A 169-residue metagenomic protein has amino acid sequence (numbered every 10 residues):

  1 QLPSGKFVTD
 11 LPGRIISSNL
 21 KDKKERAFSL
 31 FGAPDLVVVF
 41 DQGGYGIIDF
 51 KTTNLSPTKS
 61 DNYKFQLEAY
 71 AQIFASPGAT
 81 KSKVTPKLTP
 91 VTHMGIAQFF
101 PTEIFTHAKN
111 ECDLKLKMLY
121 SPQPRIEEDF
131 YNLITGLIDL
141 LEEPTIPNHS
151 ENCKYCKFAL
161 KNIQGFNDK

Functional and structural regions predicted by a protein language model:
Q1-D49, T53-L55, A79-P90: Catalytic cores of nuclease domains that cleave nucleic-acid phosphodiester backbones
F28, D61, P147: Conserved phosphate-coordination/catalytic loops
L36, Y70, C156: A residue-level signal for conserved active-site and pocket-lining positions in enzyme catalytic cores
T52-S56, L116-L119: A short, mixed-charge helix-start or loop-turn motif at secondary-structure junctions
S56-K64: Active-site metal-coordination segments of metallo-dependent hydrolases
K64-P77: An active-site-proximal "capping" alpha-helix that borders the catalytic cofactor pocket
S76-K169: Metal-dependent nuclease catalytic regions and adjoining charged, substrate-binding loops involved in nucleic-acid end
